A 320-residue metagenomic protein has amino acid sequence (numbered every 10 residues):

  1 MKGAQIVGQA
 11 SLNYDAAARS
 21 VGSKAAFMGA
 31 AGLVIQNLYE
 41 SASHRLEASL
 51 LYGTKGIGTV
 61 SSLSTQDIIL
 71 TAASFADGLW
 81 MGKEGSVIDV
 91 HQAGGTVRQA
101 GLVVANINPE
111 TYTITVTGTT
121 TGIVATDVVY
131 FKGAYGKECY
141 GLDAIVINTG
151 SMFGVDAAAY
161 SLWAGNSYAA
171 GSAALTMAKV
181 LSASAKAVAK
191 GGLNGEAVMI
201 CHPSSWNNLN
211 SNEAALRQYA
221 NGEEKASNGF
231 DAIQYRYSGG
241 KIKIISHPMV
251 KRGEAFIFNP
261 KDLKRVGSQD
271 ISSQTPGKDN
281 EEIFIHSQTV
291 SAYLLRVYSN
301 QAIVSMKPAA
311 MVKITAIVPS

Functional and structural regions predicted by a protein language model:
M1-S320: Core alpha/beta structural scaffold of self-assembling particle/tube/pore-forming proteins
